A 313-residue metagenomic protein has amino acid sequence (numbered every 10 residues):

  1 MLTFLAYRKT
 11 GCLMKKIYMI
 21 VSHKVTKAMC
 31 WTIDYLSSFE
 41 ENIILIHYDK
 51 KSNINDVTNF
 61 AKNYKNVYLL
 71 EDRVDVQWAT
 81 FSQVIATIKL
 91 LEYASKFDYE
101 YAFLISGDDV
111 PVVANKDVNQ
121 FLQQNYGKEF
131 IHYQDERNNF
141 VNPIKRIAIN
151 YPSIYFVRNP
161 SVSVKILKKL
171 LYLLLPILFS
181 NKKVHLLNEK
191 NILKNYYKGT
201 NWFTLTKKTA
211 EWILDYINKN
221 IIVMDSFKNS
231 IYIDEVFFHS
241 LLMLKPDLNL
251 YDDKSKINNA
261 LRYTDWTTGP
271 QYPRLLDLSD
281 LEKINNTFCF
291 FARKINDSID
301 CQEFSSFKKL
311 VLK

Functional and structural regions predicted by a protein language model:
L2-L13: Short, Lys/Arg-enriched N-terminal segments with co-localized hydrophobic residues within the first ~10-30 amino acids
G11-K313: ER/Golgi luminal nucleotide-sugar-dependent glycosyltransferases, focusing on the catalytic module
